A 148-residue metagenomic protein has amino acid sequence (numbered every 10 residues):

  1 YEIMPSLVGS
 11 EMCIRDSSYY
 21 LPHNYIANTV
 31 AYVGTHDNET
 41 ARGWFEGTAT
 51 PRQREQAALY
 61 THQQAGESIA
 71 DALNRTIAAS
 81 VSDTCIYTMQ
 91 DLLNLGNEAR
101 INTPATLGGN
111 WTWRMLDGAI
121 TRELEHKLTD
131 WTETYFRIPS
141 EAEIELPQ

Functional and structural regions predicted by a protein language model:
Y1-G9, I14: Single conserved hydrophobic/aromatic residue that forms the stacking wall/gate of nucleotide- or nucleobase-binding
S10, A31-G34, C85-Y87: Hydrophobic faces of well-ordered beta-strands that scaffold small-molecule active sites in alpha/beta enzyme cores
R15, D37-E39, D83, Q90-N94 (+1 more regions): Short, solvent-exposed loop/turn segments at secondary-structure junctions
S18-Y20, R42-A49, G96-R100, E123-K127: Short conserved micro-motifs at the rims of enzyme active sites and ligand-binding pockets
H36, W111: Conserved, mostly hydrophobic/aromatic
E39-T76: Aromatic-anchored helix/helix-loop segment that forms the rim or "lid" of small-molecule/cofactor binding pockets
A70-P104: Conserved short secondary-structure transition element at the edge of the structured enzyme core that lines
